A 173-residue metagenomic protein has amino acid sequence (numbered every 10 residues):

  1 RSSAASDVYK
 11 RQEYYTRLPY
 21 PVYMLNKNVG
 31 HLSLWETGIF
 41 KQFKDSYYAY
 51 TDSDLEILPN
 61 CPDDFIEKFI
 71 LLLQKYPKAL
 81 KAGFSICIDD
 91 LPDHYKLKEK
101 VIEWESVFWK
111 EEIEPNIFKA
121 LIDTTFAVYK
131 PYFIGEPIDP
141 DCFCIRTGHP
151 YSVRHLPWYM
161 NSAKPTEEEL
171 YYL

Functional and structural regions predicted by a protein language model:
S2-Y9: Short, small-residue-biased leader/transition segments that mark boundaries at the very start of proteins
R11-L18, K96-E105: Short, aromatic/basic amphipathic alpha-helical patches
Y15-H31: Conserved donor nucleotide-binding strand/loop of the catalytic core
L32-Y47: Active-site nucleotide-sugar/metal-binding loop of Leloir-type enzymes
K44-N60: Short beta-strand-to-loop acidic/aromatic patch adjacent to the donor-nucleotide binding site
C61-L80: Conserved donor-nucleotide/metal-binding helix-loop-beta segment in metal-dependent transferases, i.e., the alpha-helix
A82-Y95: Short beta-strand-to-loop element that shapes/binds the nucleotide-sugar donor at the catalytic cleft/hinge
K98-L173: C-terminal catalytic/acceptor-binding lobe
